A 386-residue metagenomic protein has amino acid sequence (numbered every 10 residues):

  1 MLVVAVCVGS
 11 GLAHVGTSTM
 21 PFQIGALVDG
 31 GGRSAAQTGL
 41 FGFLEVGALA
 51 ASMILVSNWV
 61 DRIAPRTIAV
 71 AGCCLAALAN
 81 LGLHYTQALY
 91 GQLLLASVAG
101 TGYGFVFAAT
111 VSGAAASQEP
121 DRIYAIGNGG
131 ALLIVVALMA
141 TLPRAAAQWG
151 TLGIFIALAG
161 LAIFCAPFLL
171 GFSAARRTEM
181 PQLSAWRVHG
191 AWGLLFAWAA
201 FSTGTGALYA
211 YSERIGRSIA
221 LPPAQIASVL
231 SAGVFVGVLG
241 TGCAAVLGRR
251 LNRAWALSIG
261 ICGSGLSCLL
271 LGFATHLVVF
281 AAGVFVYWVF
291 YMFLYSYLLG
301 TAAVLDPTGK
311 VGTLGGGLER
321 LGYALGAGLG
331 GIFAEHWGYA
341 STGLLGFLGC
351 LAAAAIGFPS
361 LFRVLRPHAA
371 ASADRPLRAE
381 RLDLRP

Functional and structural regions predicted by a protein language model:
M20-P21, G190-S231, F235: Extracytoplasmic gate region of multi-pass secondary transporters
A51-Q87: Conserved MFS/SLC helix-loop-helix module at the cytosolic interface between two early adjacent transmembrane helices
S52-P65, G240-R253, A334-E335: Helix-to-loop junctions at the C-terminal end of transmembrane segments in multipass secondary transporters
T67-L81, W255-L270, F347: Structural signature of the two symmetry-related core transmembrane helices
G104-Q118, M292-D306: Intracellular juxtamembrane helix-capping segments at the cytosolic ends of symmetry-related transmembrane helices
T141-A146, T151-E179, I356-L361: C-terminal membrane-cytosol helix-exit motif in multi-pass small-molecule transporters
L251-L298: C-terminal transmembrane helical hairpin of 12-TM major facilitator-type secondary transporters
L305-Y339, G346-G349: A late C-terminal transmembrane helix in Major Facilitator Superfamily
